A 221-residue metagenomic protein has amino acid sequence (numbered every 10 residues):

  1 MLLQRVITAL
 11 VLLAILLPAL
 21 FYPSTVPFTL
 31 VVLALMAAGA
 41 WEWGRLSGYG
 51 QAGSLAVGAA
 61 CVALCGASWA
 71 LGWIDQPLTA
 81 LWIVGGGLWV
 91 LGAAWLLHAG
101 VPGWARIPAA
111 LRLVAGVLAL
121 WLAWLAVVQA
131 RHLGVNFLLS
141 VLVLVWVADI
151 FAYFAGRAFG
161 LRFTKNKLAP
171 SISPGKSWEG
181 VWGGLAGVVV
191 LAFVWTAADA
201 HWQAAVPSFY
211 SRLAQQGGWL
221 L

Functional and structural regions predicted by a protein language model:
M1-L220: Membrane-embedded alpha-helical bundles of polytopic integral membrane proteins
